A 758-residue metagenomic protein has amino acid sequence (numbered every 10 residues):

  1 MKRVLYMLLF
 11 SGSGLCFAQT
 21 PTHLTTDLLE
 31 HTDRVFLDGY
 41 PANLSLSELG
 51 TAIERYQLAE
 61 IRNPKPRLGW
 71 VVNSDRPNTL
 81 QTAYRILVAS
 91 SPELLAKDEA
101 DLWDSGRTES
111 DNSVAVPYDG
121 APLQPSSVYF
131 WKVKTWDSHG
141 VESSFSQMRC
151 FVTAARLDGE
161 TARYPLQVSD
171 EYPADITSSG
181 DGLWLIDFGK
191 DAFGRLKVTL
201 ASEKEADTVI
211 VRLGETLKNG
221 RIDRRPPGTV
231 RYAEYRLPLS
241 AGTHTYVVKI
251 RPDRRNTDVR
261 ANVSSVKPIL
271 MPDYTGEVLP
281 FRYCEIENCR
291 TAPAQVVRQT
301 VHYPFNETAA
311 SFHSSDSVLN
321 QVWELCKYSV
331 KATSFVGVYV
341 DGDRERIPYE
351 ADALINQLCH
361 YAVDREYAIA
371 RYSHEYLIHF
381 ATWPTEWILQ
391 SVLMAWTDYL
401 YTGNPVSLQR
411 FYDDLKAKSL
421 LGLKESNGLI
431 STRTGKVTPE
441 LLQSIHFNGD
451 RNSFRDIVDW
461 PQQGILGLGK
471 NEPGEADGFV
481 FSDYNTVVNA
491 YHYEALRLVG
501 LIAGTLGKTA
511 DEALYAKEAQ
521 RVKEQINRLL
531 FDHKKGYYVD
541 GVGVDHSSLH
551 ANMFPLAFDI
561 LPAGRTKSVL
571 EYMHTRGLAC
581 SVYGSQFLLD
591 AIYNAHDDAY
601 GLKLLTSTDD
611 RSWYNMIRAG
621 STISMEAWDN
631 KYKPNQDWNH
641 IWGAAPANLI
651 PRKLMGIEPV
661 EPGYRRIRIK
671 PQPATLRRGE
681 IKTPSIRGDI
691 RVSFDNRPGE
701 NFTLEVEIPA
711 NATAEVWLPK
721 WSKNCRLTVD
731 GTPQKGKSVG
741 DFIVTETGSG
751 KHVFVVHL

Functional and structural regions predicted by a protein language model:
M1-P21: Bacterial Sec-dependent N-terminal signal peptides
Q19-V336, D352, E366-I369, V406 (+3 more regions): Extracellular/oxidizing-compartment recognition motifs
N63, T79, S126, S144 (+19 more regions): Active-site-proximal structural scaffolding
E215-N219, M271, A292-Q295, T300-V301 (+9 more regions): Acidic, mature catalytic/reactive cores of soluble proteins
L279, Y283, P293-Y372, E386-L389 (+4 more regions): Active-site acid/base region of carbohydrate-active enzymes
I355-D364, S391-S407, Y491-T509, M553-A563 (+3 more regions): Well-ordered alpha-helical scaffold segments within catalytic/enzyme domains
S391, I430, N448, N452-V458 (+4 more regions): C-terminal capping/lid segments that line or modulate ligand- or cofactor-binding pockets
A516-K517, E524, L602-L758: Non-catalytic C-terminal accessory modules of carbohydrate-active enzymes
